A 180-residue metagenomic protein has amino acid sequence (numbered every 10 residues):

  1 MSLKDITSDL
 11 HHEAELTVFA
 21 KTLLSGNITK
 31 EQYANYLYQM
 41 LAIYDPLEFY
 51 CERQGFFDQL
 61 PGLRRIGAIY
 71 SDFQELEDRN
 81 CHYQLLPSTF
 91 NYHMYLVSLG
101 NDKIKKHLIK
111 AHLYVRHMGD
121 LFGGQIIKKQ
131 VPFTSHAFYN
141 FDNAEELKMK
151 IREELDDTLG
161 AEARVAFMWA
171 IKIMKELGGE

Functional and structural regions predicted by a protein language model:
M1-E180: Metal- and O2-centered redox machinery and metal/ROS homeostasis
